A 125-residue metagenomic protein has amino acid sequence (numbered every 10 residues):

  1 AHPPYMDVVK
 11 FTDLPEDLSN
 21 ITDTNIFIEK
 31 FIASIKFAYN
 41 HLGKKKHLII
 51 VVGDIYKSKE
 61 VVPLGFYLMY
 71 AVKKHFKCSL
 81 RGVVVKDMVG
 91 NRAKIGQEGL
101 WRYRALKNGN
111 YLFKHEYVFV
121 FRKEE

Functional and structural regions predicted by a protein language model:
A1-E125: Class I S-adenosyl-L-methionine-dependent methyltransferase catalytic core
